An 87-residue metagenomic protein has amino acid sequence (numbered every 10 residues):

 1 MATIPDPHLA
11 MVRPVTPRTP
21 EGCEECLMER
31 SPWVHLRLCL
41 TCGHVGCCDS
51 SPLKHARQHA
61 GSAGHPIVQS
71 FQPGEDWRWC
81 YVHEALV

Functional and structural regions predicted by a protein language model:
A2-T3, R37: A detector for small-residue-rich transmembrane helices and their helix-helix packing motifs
T3-G22, E29, G46-V87: Cys/His-rich, Zn2+-coordinating zinc-finger modules
S31-L40: Canonical RING-type zinc finger of E3 ubiquitin-protein ligases
